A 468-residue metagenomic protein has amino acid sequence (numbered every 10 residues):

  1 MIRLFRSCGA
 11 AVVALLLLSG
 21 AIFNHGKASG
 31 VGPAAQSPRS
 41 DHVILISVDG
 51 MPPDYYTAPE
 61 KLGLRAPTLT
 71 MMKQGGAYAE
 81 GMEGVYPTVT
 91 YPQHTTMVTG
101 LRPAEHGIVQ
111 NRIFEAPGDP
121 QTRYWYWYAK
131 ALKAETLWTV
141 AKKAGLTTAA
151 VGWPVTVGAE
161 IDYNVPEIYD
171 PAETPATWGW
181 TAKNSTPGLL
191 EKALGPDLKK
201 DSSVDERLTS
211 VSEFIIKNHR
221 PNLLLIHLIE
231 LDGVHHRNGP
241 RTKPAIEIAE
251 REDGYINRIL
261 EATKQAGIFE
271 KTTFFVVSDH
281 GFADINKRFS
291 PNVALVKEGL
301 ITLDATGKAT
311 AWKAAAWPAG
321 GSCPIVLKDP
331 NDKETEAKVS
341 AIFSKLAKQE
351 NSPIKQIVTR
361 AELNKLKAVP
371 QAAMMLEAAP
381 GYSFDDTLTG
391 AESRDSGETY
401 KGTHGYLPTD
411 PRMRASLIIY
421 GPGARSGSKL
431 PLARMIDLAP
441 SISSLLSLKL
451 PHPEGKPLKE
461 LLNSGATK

Functional and structural regions predicted by a protein language model:
G9-N24: Bacterial N-terminal signal peptides
V31-A77: Active-site-proximal N-terminal segment of extracellular/periplasmic enzymes that hydrolyze or transfer
P38, Y55-Y56, S202-I226, L231-F274 (+3 more regions): A long, amphipathic alpha-helix that forms part of the scaffold/cap immediately adjacent to metal-dependent active
R39-D41, V48, E80, V89 (+3 more regions): Secreted, luminal/periplasmic, and some membrane-associated catalytic domains that remodel anionic oxygen-ester
P53, T70-Q74, L137-A144, S322-K355 (+2 more regions): Non-catalytic, well-ordered alpha-helical segments in soluble enzyme domains
T57-E105, T147-A149: Short, structured active-site-proximal loop/turn typified by the sulfatase FGly-forming signature C/S-X-P-X-R
L101-G239, K338, A347, D385: His/Asp/Glu-rich, glycine-adjacent segments that coordinate divalent cations and/or stabilize oxyanion chemistry on
V296-S340, Y400-L445, S464-G465: Substrate-binding rim/cap in mid-to-C-terminal beta-strand-loop elements of soluble/periplasmic
